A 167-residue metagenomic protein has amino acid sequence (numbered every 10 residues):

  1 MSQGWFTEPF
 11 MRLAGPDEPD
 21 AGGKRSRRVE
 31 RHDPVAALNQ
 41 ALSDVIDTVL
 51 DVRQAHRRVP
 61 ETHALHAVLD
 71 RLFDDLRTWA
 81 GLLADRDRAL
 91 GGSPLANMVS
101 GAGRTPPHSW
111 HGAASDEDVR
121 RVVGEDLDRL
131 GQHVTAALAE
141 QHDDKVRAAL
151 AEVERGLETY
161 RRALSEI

Functional and structural regions predicted by a protein language model:
S2-K24, V49: Acidic, low-complexity proline/glycine-rich segments
E18, G23-H32, A36, Q40: Short, charged, low-complexity amphipathic alpha-helix
E30-D33, D47-R71, S93, L130-V146: Helix-loop segments that flank and shape redox-cofactor active sites
P34-L38, A55, A102-R161: Acidic/histidine-rich alpha-helical segments that form the ligand environment of transition-metal centers
A55, V59, L83-R86, L90 (+4 more regions): Hydrophobic stripe of amphipathic alpha-helices that form coiled-coil interfaces
H63-V99: Conserved alpha-helical segments that form or flank metal/cofactor-binding pockets of metalloenzymes
D74, P94-T105, G124-D128, S165-I167: Long, contiguous binding/interaction regions
